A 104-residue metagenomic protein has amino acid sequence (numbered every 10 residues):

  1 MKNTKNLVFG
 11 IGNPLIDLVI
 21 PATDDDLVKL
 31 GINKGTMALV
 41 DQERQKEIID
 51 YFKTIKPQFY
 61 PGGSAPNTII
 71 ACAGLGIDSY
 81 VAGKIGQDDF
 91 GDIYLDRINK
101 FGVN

Functional and structural regions predicted by a protein language model:
M1-A82, D89-I93: Glycine-rich phosphate/adenosyl-contacting loop at the front of the ribokinase-like
K84-I85, R97: "Short basic amphipathic alpha-helical interaction patches in structured regions
R97-N104: A glycine-rich helix N-cap at a beta->alpha junction
